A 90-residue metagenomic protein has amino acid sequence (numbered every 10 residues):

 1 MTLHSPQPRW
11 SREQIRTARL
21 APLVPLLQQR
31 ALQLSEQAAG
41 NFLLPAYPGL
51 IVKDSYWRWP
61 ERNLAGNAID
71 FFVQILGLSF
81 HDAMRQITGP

Functional and structural regions predicted by a protein language model:
M1-P90: N-terminal structured subdomain of primase-like DNA metabolism proteins
